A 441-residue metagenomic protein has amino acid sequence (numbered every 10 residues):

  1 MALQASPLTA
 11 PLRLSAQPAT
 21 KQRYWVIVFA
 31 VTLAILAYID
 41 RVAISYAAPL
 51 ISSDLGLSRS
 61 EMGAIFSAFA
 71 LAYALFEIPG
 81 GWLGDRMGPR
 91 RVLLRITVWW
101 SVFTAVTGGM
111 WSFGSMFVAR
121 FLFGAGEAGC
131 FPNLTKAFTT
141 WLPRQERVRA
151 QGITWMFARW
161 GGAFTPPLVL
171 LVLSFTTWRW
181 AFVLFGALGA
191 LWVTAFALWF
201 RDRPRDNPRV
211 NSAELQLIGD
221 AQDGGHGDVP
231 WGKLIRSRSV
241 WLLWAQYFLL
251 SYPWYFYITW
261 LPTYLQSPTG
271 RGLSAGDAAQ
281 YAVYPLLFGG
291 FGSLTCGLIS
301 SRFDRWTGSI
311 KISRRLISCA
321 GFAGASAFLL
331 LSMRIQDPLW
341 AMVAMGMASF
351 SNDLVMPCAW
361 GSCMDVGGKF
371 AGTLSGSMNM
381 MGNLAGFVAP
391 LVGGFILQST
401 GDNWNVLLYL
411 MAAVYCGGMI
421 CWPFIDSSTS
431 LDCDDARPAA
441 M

Functional and structural regions predicted by a protein language model:
W25-R59, Y257-P262: Extracytoplasmic
I44-S45, S237-C296, V355-W360, A389-P390: Extracytoplasmic gate region of multi-pass secondary transporters
G56, G88, G109-S115, G126 (+3 more regions): Helix-breaking motifs and short loop linkers at transmembrane-helix boundaries and internal kinks in secondary membrane
L75-G114: Conserved MFS/SLC helix-loop-helix module at the cytosolic interface between two early adjacent transmembrane helices
V98-W111, C319-Q336: C-terminal ends and interior cores of transmembrane alpha-helices in multi-pass membrane transporters/permeases
A119-A158: Cytoplasmic helix-loop-helix junction between adjacent transmembrane helices in 12-TM secondary transporters
T154, A158-N207: Helix-loop-helix hairpin linking two adjacent transmembrane segments in secondary transporters
S174-A187, A275, S313-L316, F395-V414: A membrane-interface helix-boundary motif in multi-pass transporters
